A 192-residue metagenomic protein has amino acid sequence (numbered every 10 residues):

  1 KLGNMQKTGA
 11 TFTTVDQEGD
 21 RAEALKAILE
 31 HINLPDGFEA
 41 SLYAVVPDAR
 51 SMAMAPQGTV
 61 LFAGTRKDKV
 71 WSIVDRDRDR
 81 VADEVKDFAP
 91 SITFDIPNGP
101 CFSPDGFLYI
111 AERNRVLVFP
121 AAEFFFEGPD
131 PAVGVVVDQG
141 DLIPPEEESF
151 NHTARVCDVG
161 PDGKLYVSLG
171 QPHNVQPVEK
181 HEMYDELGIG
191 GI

Functional and structural regions predicted by a protein language model:
K1-I192: Beta-propeller domains with acidic blade repeats across secreted/periplasmic ectodomains and cytosolic WD/CNH propellers
